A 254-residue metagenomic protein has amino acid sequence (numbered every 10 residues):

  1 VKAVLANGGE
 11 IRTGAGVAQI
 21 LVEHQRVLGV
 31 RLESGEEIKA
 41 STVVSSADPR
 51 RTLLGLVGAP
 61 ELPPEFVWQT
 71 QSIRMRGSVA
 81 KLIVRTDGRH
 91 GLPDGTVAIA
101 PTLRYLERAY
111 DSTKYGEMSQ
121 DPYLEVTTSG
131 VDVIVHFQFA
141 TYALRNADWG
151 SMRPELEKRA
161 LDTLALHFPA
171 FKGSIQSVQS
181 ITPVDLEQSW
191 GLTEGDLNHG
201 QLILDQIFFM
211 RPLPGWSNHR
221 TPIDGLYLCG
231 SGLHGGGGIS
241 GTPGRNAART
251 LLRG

Functional and structural regions predicted by a protein language model:
A3, N7, S46, G55 (+3 more regions): Generic, well-ordered alpha-helical scaffold segments in large soluble proteins
A3-V17: A conserved beta-strand/loop element that lines the FAD pocket in flavoprotein oxidoreductases
A18-G130: Mid-domain catalytic core of redox enzymes that form a hydrophobic substrate pocket/lid adjacent to a catalytic redox
V44, V84, V135, L164 (+3 more regions): Hydrophobic, well-ordered secondary-structure elements that form the walls of internal hydrophobic environments
V79, T141-W149, Y227-L233: Glycine- and acidic
D87-S189: C-terminal segments that line or cap access tunnels to active or ligand-binding sites in enzymes and enzyme-associated
P122-Y123, A170-H234: A glycine-rich dinucleotide-binding beta-alpha-beta segment and adjacent secondary-structure elements that constitute
S231-L252: A conserved FAD-binding loop/helix module that cradles the flavin
